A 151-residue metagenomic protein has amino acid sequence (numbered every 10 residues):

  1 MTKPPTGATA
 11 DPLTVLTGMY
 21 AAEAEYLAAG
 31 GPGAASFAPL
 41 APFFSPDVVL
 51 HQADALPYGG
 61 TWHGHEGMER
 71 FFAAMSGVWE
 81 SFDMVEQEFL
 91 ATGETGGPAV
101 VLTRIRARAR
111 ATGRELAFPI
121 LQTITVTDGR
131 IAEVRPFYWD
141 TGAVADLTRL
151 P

Functional and structural regions predicted by a protein language model:
M1-P151: C-terminal and inter-domain tail/linker signature
